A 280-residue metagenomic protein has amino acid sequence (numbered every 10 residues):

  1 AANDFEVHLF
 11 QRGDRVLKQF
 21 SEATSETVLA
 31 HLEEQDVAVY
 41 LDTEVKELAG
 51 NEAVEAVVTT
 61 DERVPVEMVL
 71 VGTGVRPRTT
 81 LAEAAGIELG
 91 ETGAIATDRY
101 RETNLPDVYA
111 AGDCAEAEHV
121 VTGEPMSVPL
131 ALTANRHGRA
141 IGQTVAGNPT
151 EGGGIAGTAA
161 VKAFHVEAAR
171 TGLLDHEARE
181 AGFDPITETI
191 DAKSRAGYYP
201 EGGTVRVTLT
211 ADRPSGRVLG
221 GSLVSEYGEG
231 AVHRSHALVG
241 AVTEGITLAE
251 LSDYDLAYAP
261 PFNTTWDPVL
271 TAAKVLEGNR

Functional and structural regions predicted by a protein language model:
N3-T97: A Rossmann-like FAD-binding core segment of flavoenzymes
T24-V28, V128, T204-R206: Short, hinge-like loop/turn segments at secondary-structure boundaries
A38-Y40, Y109, I186-E188: General small-molecule cofactor/ligand-binding pocket signal
E47, Y100, T208-T210: Short, surface-exposed charged micro-motifs
E52-A56, R63-A140, A237-G240: FAD-site-proximal beta/loop scaffold in flavoenzymes
T97, A111-L174, P260-R280: A conserved FAD-binding loop/helix module that cradles the flavin
E167, E180-R280: Flexible, glycine-rich terminal cap/loop adjacent to redox cofactors in electron-transfer oxidoreductases
